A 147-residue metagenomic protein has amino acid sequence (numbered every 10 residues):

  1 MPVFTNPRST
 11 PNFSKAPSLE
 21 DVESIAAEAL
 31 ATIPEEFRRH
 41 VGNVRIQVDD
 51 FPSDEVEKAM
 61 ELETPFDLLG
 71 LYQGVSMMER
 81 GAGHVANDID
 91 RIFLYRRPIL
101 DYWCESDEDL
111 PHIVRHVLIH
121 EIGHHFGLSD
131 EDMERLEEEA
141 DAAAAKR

Functional and structural regions predicted by a protein language model:
M1-I113, H125, S129-D132, A142-R147: Active-site rim/adjacent substrate-binding subdomains
H116, R135: DNA-binding alpha-helical recognition surfaces that contact promoter or target DNA
V117, E121-H125: Catalytic glutamate of the conserved HExxH
E137-E139: Extracytoplasmic/periplasmic copper-protein system
